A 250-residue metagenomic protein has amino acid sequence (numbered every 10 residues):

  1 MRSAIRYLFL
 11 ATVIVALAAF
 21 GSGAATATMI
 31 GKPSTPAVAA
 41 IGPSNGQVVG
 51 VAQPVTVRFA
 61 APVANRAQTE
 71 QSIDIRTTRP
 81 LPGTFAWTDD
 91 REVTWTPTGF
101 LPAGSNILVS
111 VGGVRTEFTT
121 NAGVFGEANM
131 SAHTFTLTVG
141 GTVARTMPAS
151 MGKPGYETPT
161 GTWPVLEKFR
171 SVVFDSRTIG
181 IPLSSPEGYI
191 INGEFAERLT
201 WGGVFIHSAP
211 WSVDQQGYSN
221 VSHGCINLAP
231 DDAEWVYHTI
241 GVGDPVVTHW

Functional and structural regions predicted by a protein language model:
R2-A11, V15-V124: Acidic, low-complexity Ser/Thr/Gly/Pro-rich repeat segments typical of extracellular/periplasmic and surface-exposed
T28-T35, F118-T142, E157-T160: Low-complexity, Pro/Ser/Thr- and charge-rich linker/hinge segments at domain boundaries
A60-P62, T78, T88-D90, T98-F100 (+9 more regions): Solvent-exposed coil/turn segments that connect beta secondary-structure elements in extracytoplasmic/periplasmic
E70-I75, T146-G152, G180: Short Gly/aromatic-enriched secondary-structure transition segments
A122-A128, K153-T160, F169-W250: Exported/periplasmic cell-wall-interacting domains
F135, V165, E197: Conserved hydrophobic/aromatic pocket- or pore-lining residues that grip, position, or stack substrates in active sites
